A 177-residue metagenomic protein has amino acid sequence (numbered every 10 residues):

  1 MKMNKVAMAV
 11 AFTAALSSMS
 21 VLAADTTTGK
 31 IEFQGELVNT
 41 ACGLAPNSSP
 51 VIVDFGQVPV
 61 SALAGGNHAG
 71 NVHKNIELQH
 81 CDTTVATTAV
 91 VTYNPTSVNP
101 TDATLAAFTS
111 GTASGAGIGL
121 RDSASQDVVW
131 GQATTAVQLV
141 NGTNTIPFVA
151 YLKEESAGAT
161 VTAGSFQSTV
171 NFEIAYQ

Functional and structural regions predicted by a protein language model:
K2-V6, V21-Q177: Mature extracellular/passenger domains of Gram-negative fimbrial/pilin and adhesin proteins
A9-S17: Bacterial N-terminal signal peptides
